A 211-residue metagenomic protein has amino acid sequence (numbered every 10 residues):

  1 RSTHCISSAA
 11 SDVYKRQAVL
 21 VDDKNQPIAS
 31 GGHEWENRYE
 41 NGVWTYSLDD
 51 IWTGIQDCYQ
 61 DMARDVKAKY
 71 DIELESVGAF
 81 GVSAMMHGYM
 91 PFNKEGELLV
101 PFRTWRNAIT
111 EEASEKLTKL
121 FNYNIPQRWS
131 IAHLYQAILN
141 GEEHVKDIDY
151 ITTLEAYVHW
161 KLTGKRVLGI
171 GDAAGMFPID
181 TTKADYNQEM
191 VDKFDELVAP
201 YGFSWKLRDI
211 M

Functional and structural regions predicted by a protein language model:
R1-A10, Y14: Single conserved hydrophobic/aromatic residue that forms the stacking wall/gate of nucleotide- or nucleobase-binding
H4, D49, T53, R128: Conserved phosphate-coordination/catalytic loops
S11-D49, E97-T104: Short glycine-rich, Thr/Ser-proximal phosphate-binding strand/loop in the N-terminal lobe of ATP-dependent enzymes
G31-I72, K116, N122: N-terminal phosphate-binding loop and adjacent alpha-helix
Q60-M211: Glycine-rich phosphate-binding/catalytic subdomain of phosphoryl-transfer and nucleotide/sugar-phosphate-processing
